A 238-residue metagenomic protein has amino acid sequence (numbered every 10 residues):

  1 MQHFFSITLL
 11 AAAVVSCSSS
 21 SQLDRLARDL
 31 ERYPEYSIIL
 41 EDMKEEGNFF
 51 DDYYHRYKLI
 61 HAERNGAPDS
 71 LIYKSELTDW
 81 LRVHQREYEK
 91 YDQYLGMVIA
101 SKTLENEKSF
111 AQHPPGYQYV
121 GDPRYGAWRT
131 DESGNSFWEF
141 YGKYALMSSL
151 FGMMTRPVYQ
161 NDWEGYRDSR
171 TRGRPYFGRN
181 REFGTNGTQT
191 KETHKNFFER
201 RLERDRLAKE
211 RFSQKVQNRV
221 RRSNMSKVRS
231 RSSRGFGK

Functional and structural regions predicted by a protein language model:
Q2-Y88: N-terminal leader/propeptide segments of preproteins
S6, R28-E35, E45-N48, Q93-G96 (+7 more regions): Generic surface-pattern signal
H55-Y57, Y144, Y166: Aromatic side chains
K58-A100, E199, D205-S223: Long, low-complexity
D92-S133: Membrane-proximal, non-transmembrane alpha-helical segments
S133, G152-K238: Low-complexity, repeat-rich tail regions
F137-T155: Short, glycine/alanine-rich hydrophobic alpha-helices that insert into or span membranes
